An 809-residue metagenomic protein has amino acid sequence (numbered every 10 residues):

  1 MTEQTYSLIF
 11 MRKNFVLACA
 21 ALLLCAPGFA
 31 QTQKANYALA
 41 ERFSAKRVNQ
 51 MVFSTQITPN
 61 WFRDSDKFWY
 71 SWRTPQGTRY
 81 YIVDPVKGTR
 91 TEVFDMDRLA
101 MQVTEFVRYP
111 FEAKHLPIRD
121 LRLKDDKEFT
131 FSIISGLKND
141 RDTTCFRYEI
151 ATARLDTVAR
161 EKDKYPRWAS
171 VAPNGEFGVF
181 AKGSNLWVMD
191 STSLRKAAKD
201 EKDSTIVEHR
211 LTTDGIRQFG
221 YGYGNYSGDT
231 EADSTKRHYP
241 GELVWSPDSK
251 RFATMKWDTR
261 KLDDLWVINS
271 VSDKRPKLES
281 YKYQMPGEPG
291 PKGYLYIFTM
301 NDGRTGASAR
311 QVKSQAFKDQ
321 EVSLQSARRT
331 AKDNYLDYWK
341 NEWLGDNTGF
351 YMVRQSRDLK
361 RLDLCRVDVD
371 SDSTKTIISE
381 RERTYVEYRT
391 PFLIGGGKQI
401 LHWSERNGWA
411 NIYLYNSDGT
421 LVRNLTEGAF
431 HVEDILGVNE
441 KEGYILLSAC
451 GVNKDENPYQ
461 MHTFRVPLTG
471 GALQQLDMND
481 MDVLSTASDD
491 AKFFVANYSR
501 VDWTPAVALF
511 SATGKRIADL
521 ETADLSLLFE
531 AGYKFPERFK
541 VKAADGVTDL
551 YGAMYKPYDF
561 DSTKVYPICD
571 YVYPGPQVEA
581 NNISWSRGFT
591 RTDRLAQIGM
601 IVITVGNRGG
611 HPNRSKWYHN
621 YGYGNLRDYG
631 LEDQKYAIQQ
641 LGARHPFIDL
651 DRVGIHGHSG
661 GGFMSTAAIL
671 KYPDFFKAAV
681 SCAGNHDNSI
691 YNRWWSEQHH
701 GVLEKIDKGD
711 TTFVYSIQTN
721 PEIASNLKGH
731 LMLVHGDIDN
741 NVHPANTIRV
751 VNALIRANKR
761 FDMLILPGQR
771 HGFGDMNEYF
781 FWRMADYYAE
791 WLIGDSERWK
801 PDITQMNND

Functional and structural regions predicted by a protein language model:
M1-A35: Bacterial Sec-dependent N-terminal signal peptides
Y6-I9, D248, T711: Intrinsically disordered, low-complexity segments enriched in Ser/Pro/Gly/Ala and basic residues
Y6-L8, C19, T212, K313 (+3 more regions): Compositionally biased, intrinsically disordered low-complexity segments enriched in polar/proline residues
R12, C25, K34, W409 (+2 more regions): Intrinsically disordered, low-complexity peptide-like regions
L17, A30-T486, D490-P505, L509-F510 (+2 more regions): Beta-propeller folds
A20-A21, G28, A253, G552 (+1 more regions): Small side chains
A21-A26, G183-S184, L295-F298, R389 (+4 more regions): Generic structural signal for short, solvent-exposed loop/turn connectors between secondary structure elements
P59, D264, Y338-W339, N347 (+1 more regions): Serine-hydrolase catalytic core recognition
